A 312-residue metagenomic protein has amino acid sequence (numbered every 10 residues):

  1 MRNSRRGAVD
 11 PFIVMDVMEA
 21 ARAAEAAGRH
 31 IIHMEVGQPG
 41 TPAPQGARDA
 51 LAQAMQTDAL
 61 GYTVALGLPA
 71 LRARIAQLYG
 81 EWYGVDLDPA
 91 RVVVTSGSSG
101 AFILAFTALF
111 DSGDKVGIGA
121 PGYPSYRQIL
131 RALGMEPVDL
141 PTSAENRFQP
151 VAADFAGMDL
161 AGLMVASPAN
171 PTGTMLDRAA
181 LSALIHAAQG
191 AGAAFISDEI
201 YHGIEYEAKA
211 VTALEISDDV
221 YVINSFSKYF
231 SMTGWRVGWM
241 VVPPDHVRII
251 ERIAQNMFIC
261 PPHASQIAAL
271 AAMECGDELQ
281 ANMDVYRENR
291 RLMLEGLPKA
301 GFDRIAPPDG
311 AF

Functional and structural regions predicted by a protein language model:
R2-G97, L104, A272-C275, L292: N-terminal small-domain helix-loop-helix segment of the aminotransferase-like
I31-H33, I223, D303-D309: Short beta-strand
A90, A108-A166: PLP-dependent aminotransferase-like
M135, G190-A193, D218: A short helix->loop->beta-strand "cap" motif at the edges of active sites that frequently abuts
T142-E207: Active-site phosphate-binding strand-loop segment of PLP-dependent enzymes
E215-I249, P261-A264: Active-site PLP attachment segment
I250-Q255, M273-P298: Structural signature of PLP-dependent enzymes
L270, Y286-L294, R304-F312: Conserved glycine-rich beta-strand-loop-beta hairpin in the small C-terminal domain of fold type I
